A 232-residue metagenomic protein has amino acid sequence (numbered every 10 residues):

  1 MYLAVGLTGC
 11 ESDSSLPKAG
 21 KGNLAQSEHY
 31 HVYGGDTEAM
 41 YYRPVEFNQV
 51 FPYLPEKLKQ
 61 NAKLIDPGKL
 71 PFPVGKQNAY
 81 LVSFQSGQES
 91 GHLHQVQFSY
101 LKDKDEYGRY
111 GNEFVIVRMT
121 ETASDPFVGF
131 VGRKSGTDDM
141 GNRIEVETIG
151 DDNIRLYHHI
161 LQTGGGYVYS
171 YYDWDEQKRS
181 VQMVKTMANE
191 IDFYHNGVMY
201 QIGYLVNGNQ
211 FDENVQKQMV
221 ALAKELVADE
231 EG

Functional and structural regions predicted by a protein language model:
G6-G9: C-terminal motif of bacterial Sec signal peptides marking the signal peptidase cleavage site
E11-D13: Bacterial signal peptide processing site
S15-A19: N-terminal membrane-targeting/anchoring regions of envelope/secretory proteins
G20-H29, G35, A221-G232: N-terminal leader/targeting segments and the immediate start of mature chains
K21-G22, D103, N207: Solvent-exposed coil/turn segments that connect beta secondary-structure elements in extracytoplasmic/periplasmic
A25-H195: Short, solvent-exposed recognition patches
N196-G232: Surface-exposed amphipathic alpha-helical segments
